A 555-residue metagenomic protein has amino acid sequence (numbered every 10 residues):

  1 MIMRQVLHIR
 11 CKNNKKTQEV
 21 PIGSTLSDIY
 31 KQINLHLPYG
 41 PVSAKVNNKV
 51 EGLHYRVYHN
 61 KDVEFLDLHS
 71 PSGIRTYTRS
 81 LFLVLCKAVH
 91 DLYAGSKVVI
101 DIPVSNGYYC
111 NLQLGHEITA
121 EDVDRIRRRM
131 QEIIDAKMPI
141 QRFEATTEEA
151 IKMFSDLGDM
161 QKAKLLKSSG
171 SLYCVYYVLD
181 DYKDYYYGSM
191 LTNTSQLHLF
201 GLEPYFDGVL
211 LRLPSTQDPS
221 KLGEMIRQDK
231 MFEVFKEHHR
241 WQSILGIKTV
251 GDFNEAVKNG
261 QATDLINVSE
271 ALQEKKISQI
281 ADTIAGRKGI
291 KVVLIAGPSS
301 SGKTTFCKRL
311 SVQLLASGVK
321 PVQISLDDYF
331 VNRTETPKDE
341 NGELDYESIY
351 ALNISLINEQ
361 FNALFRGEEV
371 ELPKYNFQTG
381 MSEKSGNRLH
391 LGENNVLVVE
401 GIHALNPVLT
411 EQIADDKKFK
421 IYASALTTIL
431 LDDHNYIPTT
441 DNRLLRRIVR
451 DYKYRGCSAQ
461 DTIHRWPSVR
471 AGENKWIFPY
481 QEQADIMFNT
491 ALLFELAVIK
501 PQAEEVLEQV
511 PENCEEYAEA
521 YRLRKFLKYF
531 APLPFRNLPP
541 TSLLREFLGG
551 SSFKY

Functional and structural regions predicted by a protein language model:
Y55-Y58, D62-I74, A88, K97-K275 (+2 more regions): Auxiliary tRNA-acceptor-end handling modules of aminoacyl-tRNA synthetases
K288, T410-Y555: Conserved NTP phosphate-binding and transfer environment spanning the P-loop NTPase/kinase superfamily
V293-I295: Hydrophobic anchor at the beta1->P-loop junction of P-loop NTPases
K303: Conserved lysine of the Walker
F306, L310: Hydrophobic positions on the alpha1 helix immediately C-terminal to the Walker A/P-loop
A316-T334: Short beta-strand-centered segment that lines the nucleotide-binding/catalytic pocket of NTP-utilizing
V331, E335-Q378: Conserved nucleotide-sensing/catalytic segment adjacent to the nucleotide-binding pocket in NTP-handling enzymes
N358-D416, W466-Y480: Glycine-rich phosphate-binding loop used to anchor ATP phosphates in small-molecule kinases, encompassing both
